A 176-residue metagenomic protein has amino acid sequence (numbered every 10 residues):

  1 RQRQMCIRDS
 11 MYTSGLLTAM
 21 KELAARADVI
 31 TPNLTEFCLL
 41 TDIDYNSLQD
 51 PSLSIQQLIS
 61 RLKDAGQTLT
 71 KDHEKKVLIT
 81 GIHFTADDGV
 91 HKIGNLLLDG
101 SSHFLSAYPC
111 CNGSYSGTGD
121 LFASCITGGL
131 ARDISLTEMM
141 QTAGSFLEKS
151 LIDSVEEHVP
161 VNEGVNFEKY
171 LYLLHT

Functional and structural regions predicted by a protein language model:
Q2-I7: Short, small-residue-biased leader/transition segments that mark boundaries at the very start of proteins
S10-H103: Conserved phosphate/ATP/ADP-binding segment of small-molecule kinases
E36, G81-A86, P109-N112, G144-L147: Glycine-rich beta-alpha junction loops
L39, G113-L136: Short, small-residue alpha-helix embedded
H103-F104, G129-A143: Phosphate-handling active-site elements
H103-S116: Short pre-catalytic strand/loop immediately N-terminal to key active-site residues, enriched for Gly-Thr
T137-T176: Charged C-terminal helix
